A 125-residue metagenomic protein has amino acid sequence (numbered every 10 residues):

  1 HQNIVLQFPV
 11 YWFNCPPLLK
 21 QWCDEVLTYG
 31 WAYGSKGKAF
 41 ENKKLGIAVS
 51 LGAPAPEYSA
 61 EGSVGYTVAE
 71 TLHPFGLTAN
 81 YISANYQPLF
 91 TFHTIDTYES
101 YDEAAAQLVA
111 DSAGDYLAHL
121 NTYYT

Functional and structural regions predicted by a protein language model:
H1-G76: Helix-loop-strand module that forms the ligand-binding subsite of alpha/beta enzymes
G76-T125: Glycine-rich phosphate/pyrophosphate-binding loop and the adjoining helix
